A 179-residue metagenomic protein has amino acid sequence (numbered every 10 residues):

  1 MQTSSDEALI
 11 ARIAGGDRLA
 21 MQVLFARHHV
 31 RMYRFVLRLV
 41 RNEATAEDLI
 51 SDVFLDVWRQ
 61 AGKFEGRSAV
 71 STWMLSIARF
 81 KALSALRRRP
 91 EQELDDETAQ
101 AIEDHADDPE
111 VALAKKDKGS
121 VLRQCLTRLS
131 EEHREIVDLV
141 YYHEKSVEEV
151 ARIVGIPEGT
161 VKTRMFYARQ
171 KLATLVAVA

Functional and structural regions predicted by a protein language model:
M1-R31, E110, K115-G119, Q124-T127 (+4 more regions): N-terminal module of bacterial RNA polymerase sigma factors
Q2, A14-V23, Y33-D52, H143 (+3 more regions): Short, charged helix-capping/linker segments at alpha-helix termini
Q2-D6, S84, E91-G119: Internal acidic/polar
A14-G15, R38-R41, D52-A69, R88-R89 (+1 more regions): Sigma70-family region 2
R34, D48-L55, S68-F80: Structural recognition of an alpha-helix C-terminal capping motif at a helix-to-coil junction
V36, E65, R87-R88, L129 (+3 more regions): Short, Lys/Arg-enriched C-terminal cap helix and immediately downstream tail that follows
D48, R123-E135, L139, H143-T160 (+1 more regions): Helix-turn-helix DNA-binding module
R59-G66, S76-D96, K115, Y167: Arg/Lys-rich amphipathic alpha helix in sigma70-family domain 2
